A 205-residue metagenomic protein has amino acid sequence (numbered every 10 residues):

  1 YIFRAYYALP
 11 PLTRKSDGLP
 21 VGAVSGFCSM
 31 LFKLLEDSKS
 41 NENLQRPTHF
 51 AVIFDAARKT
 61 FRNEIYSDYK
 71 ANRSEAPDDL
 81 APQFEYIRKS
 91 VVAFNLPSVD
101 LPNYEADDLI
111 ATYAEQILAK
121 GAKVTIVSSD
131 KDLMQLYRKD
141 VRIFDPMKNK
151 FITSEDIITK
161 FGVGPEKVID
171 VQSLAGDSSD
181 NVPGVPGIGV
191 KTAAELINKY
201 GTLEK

Functional and structural regions predicted by a protein language model:
Y1, I53-A57, S128-K131, M147: A short beta-strand-to-loop transition that corresponds to the Sensor-1 phosphate-sensing loop of AAA+ P-loop ATPases
Y1-D55, F61-D68: Non-catalytic, usually N-terminal nucleic-acid engagement modules in DNA/RNA processing proteins
P11-K15, A71-K205: Extended two-metal-dependent nuclease catalytic cores across DNA- and RNA-processing enzymes
T60-R62, M134-Q135: Short catalytic/ligand-binding loop motif for oxyanion handling, primarily in non-cytosolic enzymes, centered on
